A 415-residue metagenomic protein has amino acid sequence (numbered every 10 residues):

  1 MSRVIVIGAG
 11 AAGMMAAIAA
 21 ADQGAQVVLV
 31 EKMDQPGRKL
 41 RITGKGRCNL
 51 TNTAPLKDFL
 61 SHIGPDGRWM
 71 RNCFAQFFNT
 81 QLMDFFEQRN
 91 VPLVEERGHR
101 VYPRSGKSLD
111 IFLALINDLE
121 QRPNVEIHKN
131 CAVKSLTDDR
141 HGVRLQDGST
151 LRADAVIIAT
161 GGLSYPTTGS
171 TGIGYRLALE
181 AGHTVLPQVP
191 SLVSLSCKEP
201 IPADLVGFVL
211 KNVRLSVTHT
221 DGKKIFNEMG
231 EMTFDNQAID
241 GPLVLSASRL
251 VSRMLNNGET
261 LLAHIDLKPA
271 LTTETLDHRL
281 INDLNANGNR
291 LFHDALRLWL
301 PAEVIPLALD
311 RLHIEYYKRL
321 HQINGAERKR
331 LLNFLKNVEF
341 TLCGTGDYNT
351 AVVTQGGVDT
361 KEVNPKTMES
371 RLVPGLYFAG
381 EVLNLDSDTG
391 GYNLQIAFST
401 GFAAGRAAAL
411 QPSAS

Functional and structural regions predicted by a protein language model:
R3-L29, A404-A409: N-terminal Rossmann-like FAD-binding beta1-loop-alpha1 element of flavoenzymes
I5-I7, V30, V133, L151-P166 (+3 more regions): Short hydrophobic core segments
A21-K45: Glycine-rich FAD pyrophosphate-binding loop
D34-P36, R41-I42, L50, L56-K57 (+3 more regions): An anion/pyrophosphate-binding glycine-rich loop and adjacent beta-alpha core in soluble alpha-beta enzymes
R47-E95: Glycine-rich active-site loop/strand segments that organize a redox cofactor
A75-A155: Feature captures the FAD/FMN-dependent oxidoreductase FAD-binding
K129, P306-D386: A glycine-rich dinucleotide-binding beta-alpha-beta segment and adjacent secondary-structure elements that constitute
A155-I201: Glycine-rich loop(s) and the adjacent beta-strand/alpha-helix scaffold that form part
